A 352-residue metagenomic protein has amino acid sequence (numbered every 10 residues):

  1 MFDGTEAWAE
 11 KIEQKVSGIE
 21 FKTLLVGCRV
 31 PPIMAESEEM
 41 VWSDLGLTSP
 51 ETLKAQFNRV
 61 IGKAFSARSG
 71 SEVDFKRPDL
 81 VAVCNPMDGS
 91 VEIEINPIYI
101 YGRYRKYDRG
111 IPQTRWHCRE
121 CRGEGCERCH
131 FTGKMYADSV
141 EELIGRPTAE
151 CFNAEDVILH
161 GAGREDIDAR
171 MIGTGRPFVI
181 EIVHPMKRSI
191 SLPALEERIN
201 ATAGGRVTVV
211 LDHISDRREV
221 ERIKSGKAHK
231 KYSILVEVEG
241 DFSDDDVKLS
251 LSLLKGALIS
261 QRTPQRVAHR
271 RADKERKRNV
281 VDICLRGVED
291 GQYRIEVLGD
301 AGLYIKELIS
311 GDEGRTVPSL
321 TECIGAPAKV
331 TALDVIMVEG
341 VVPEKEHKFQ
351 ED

Functional and structural regions predicted by a protein language model:
M1-D352: Non-catalytic RNA-recognition surface used by pseudouridine synthases
